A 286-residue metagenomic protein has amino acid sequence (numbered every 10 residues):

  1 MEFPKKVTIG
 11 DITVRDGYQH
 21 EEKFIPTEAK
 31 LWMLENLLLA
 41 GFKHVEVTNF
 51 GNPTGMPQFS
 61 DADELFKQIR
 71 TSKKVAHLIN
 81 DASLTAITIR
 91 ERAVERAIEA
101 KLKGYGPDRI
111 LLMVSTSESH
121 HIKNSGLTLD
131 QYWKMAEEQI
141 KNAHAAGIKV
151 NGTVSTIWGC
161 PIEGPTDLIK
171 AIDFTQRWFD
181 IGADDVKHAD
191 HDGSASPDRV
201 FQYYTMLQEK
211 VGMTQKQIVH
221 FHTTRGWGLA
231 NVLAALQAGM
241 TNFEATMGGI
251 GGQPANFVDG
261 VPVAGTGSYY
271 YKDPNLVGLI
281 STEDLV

Functional and structural regions predicted by a protein language model:
M1-E22, L111-N124, A145-I162, L207-Q208 (+1 more regions): N-terminal small/glycine-rich loop or linker at the start of catalytic domains across soluble metabolic enzymes
M1-E91: N-terminal capping/small domains of soluble enzymes
E2, L39, F66-I79, A97-D108 (+4 more regions): Acidic (Asp/Glu)-rich catalytic clusters
T8-D16, K43-V47, N80-I87, D108-L112 (+4 more regions): Hydrophobic faces of well-ordered beta-strands that scaffold small-molecule active sites in alpha/beta enzyme cores
I9-W32, S83-A93, K123-D130, T156-I169 (+1 more regions): Active-site mouth loops of central-metabolism enzymes
K43-I69, L112-L127, W158-I162, D185-D198 (+2 more regions): Glycine-rich, proline-tolerant flexible connector loops at the mouths of alpha/beta enzymes
G55-T85, Q131-N151, V200-V219, A264-V286: Alpha-helix-loop-beta-strand connector modules within alpha/beta enzyme cores
I89-K103, R225-A238: Catalytic cores of alpha/beta
